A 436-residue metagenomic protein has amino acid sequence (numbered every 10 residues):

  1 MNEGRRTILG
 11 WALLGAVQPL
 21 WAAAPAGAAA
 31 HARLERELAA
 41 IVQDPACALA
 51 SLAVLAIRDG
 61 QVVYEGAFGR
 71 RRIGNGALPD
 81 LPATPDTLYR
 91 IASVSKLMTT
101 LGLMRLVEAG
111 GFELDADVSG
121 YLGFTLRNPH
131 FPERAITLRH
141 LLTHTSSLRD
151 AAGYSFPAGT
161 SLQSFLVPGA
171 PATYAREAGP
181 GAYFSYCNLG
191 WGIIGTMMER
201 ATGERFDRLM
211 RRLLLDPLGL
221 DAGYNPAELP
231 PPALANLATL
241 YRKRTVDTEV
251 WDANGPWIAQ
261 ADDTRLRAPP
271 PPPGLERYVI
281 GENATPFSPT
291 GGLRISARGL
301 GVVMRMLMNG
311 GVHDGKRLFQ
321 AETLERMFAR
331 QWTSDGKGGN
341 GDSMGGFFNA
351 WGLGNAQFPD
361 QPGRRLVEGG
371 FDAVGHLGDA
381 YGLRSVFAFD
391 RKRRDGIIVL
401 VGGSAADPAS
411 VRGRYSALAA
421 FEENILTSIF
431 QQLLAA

Functional and structural regions predicted by a protein language model:
M1-E3: Secretory targeting signals
T7-A24: N-terminal export signals
A29-Y89, G111, T173: Short, conserved catalytic-motif segment at the N-terminal edge
P45-A53, G76-H140, E177-L189, S288-G291 (+1 more regions): Short active-site loop at a secondary-structure junction that contains or immediately precedes the catalytic residue(s)
R72, P129-D372: Short, surface-exposed loop or secondary-structure junction motifs that flank catalytic or metal-binding residues
N309, F328-N340, D360, V367-G369 (+1 more regions): Short, gly/Ser/Thr-rich active-site loops of penicillin-recognizing serine hydrolases
G375-Y381, F387: Low-complexity, glycine/alanine/valine/leucine- and proline-rich hydrophobic stretches
R384-D390, R394-P408: Short, well-ordered beta-strand elements
